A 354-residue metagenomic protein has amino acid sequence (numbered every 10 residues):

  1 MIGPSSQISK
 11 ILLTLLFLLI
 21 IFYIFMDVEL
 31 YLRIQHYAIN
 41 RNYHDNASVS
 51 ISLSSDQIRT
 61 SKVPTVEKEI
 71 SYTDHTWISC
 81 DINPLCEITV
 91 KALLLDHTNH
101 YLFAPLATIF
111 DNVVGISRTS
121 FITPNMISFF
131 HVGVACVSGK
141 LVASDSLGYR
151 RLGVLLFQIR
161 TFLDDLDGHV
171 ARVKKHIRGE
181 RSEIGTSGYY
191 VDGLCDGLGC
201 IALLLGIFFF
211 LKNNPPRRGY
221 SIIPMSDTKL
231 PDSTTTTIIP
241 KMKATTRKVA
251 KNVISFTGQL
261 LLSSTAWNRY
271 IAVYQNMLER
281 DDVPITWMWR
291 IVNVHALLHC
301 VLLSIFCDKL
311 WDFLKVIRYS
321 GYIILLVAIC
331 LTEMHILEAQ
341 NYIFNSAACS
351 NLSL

Functional and structural regions predicted by a protein language model:
M1-I109, I222-L354: C-terminal membrane-associated helical module and adjoining short loops/tails
S5-L12, N99, V113-F130: Membrane-interface recognition of transmembrane alpha-helix starts, especially the cytoplasmic loop-to-helix transition
L102-S117, L194: Hydrophobic alpha-helical segments of integral membrane proteins, encompassing both true transmembrane helices
S117-T123, G139-L155, I159, F208-R218 (+2 more regions): Membrane-lumen (extracellular) interface motif
P124-F129, C195-D196, W287-H295: Select subsegments of transmembrane alpha-helices in polytopic membrane proteins, especially boundary-proximal
P124-T186: Membrane-embedded alpha-helical segments that form the functional core of polytopic membrane enzymes, especially those
G133-G139, A202, A296-S304: Hydrophobic, membrane-inserted alpha-helices
V173-S255: Glycine- and acidic-residue-rich phosphate-binding/metal-coordinating active-site segment common to enzymes that handle
